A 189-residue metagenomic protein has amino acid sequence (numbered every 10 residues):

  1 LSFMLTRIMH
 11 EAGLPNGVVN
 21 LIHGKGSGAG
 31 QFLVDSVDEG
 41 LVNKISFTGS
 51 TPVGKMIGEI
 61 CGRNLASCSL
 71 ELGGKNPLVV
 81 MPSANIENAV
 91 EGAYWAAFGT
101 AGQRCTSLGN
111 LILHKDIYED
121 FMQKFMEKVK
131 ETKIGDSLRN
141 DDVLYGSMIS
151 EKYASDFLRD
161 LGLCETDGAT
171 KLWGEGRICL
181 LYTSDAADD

Functional and structural regions predicted by a protein language model:
L1-N88: Rossmann-like NAD(P) dinucleotide-binding subdomain of oxidoreductase/dehydrogenase enzymes
S50-S184: ALDH superfamily catalytic-core signature
D185-D189: A short, hydrophobic C-terminal helix/tail in secreted or cell-surface proteins
